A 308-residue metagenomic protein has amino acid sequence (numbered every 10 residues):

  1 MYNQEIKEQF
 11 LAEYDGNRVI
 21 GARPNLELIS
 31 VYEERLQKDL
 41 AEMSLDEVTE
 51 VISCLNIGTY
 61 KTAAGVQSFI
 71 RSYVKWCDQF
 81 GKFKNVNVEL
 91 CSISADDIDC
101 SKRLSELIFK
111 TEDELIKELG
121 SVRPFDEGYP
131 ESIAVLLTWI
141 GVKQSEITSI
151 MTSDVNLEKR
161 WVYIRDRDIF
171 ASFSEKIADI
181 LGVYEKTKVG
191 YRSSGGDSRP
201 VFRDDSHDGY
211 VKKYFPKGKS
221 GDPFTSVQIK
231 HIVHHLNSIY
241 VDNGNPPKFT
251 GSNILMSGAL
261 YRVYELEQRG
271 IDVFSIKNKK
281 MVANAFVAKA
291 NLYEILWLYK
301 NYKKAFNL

Functional and structural regions predicted by a protein language model:
M1-E13: N-terminal DNA-binding module of tyrosine recombinases/phage integrases
L11-K84: Non-catalytic DNA-binding core/recognition domains of DNA-processing enzymes
F83-I116: Flexible interdomain linker/hinge and immediately adjacent N-terminus of the catalytic tyrosine-recombinase domain
E114-Q144: Basic, Lys/Arg- and aromatic-enriched nucleic-acid-binding interface segment
L136-S149, E265-R269: A short, glycine-centered helix-capping/turn motif at helix boundaries that positions DNA-contacting or catalytic
S149-V183: Conserved tyrosine-mediated DNA breakage-rejoining catalytic core shared by Y-recombinases
K176-P246: Active-site/catalytic core of tyrosine-dependent DNA strand-transfer enzymes
I232-Y293, W297-L308: Short, basic (Lys/Arg/His-rich) helix/loop patches that form interaction surfaces in the mid-to-C-terminal regions
